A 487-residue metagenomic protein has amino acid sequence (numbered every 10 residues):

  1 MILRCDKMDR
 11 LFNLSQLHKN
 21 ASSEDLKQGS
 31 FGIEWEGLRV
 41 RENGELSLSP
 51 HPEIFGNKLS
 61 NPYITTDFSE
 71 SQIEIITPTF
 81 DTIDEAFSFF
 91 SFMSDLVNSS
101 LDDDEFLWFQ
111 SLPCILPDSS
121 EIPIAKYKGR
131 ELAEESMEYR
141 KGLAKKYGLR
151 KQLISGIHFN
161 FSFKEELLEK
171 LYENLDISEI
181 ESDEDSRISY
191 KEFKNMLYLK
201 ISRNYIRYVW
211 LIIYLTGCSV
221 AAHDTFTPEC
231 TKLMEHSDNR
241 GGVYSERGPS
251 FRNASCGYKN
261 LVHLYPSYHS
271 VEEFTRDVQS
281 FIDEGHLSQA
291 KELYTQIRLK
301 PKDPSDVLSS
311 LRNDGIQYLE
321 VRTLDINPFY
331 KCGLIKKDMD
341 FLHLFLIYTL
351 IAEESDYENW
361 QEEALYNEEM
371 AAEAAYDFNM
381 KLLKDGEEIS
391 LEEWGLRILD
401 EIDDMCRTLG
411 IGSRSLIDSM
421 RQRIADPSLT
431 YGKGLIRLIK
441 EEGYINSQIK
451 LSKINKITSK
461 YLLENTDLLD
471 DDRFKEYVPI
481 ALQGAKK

Functional and structural regions predicted by a protein language model:
I2-E131, E135-A144, K151-S155, K200: Terminal catalytic/cofactor-binding subdomain
H18-N20, A133-L149, L153, S162-N313 (+3 more regions): Loop-rich catalytic cores of soluble enzymes, especially ATP-dependent carboxylate-amine ligases and other
E36, L149-K164, Y318-D325: Histidine-centered divalent-metal-coordination microenvironment in nucleic-acid enzymes
L48-H51, F87, S120-E121, L171-Y172 (+2 more regions): Short conserved micro-motifs at the rims of enzyme active sites and ligand-binding pockets
P113-C114, A222-E229, E362-A372, D418-D426: A glycine-rich phosphate-binding loop feature that marks nucleotide/adenosyl-phosphate handling sites
R130-M137, G315-T323: Active-site-adjacent bridging/hinge elements
R312-N313, L319-C406: Substrate-recognition/cap regions that form aromatic- and gly/pro-loop-enriched pockets for small-molecule ligands
R414-K487: Extended, compositionally biased alpha-helical segments that mediate assembly or anchoring
